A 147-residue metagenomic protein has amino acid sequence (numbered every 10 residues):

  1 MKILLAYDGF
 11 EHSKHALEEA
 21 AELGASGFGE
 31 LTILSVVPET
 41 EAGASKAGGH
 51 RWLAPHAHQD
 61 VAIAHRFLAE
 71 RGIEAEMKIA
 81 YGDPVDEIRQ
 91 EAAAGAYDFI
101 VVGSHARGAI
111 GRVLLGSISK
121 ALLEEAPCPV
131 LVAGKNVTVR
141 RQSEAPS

Functional and structural regions predicted by a protein language model:
M1-R51, I73: Small/aliphatic-rich secondary-structure junction motif
A6, K78, G103: Active-site-adjacent beta-strand anchor residues
H15, E87, A109: Phosphate- and divalent-cation-binding pockets in alpha/beta enzyme and binding domains that engage nucleotide-derived
E18-A21, A62, K120: Active-site phosphate/pyrophosphate- and oxyanion-stabilizing loops and adjacent acidic/basic residues in soluble
E22-A25, Q90-A93, E124: Solvent-exposed polar/charged
T32, E76, L131: Conserved beta-strand positions in the Rossmann-like core of class I SAM-dependent methyltransferases
V37-I100, N136-S147: Charged, low-complexity cytosolic intrinsically disordered regulatory segments
A93-Q142, S147: Gly/Ser-rich helix-loop-strand patches that form or flank binding pockets for ribonucleotide-derived cofactors
